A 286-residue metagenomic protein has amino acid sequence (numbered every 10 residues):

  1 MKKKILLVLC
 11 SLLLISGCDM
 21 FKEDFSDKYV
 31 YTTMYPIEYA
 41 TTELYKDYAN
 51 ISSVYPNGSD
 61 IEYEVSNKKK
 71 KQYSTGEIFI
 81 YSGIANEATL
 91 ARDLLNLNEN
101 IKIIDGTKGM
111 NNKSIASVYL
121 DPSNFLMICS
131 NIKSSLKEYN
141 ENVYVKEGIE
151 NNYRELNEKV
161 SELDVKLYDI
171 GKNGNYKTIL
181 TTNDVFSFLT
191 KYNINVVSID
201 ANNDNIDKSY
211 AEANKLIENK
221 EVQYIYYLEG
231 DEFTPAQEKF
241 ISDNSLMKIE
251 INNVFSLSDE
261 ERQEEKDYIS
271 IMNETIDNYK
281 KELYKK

Functional and structural regions predicted by a protein language model:
M1-K22: Sec-dependent N-terminal signal peptides of Gram-positive bacterial secreted proteins and lipoproteins
C18-K286: Extracytoplasmic metal-acquisition and chelation regions
